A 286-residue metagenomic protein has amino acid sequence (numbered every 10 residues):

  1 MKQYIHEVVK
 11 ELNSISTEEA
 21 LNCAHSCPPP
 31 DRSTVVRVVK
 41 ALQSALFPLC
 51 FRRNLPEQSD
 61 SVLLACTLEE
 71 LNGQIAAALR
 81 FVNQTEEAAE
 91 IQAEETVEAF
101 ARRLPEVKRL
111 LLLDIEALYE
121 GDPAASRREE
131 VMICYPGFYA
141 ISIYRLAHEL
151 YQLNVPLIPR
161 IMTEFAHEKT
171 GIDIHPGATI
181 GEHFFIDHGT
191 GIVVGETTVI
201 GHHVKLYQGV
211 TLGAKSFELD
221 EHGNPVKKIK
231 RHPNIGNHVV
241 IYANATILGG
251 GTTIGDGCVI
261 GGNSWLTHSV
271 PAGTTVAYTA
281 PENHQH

Functional and structural regions predicted by a protein language model:
M1-I161: Terminal amphipathic alpha-helical/low-complexity segments used for targeting or macromolecular assembly
H167-H284: Structural signal for interior beta-strand "rungs" in well-ordered beta-sheet cores of soluble enzyme domains
